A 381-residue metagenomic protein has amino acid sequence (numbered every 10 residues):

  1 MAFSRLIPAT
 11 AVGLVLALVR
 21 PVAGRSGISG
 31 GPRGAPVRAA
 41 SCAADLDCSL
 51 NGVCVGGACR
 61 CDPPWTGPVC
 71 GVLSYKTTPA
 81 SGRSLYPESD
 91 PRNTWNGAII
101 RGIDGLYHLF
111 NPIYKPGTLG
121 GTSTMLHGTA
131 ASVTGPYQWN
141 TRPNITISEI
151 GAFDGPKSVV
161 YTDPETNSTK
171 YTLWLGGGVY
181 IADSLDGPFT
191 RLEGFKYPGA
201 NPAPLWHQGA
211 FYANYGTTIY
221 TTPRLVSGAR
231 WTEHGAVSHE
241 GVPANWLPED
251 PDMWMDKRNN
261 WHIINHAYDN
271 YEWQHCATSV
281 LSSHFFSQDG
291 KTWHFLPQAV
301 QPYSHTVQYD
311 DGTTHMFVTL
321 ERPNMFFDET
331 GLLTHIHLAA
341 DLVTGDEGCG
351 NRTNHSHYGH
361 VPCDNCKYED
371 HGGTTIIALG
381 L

Functional and structural regions predicted by a protein language model:
M1-F3: N-terminal secretory signal peptides that target proteins for export/translocation
R5-P21: Cleavable N-terminal signal peptides of Sec/SRP-targeted secreted and luminal proteins
R25-L381: Carbohydrate-active catalytic/glycan-binding domains of CAZyme proteins, especially the secreted or lumenal ectodomains
